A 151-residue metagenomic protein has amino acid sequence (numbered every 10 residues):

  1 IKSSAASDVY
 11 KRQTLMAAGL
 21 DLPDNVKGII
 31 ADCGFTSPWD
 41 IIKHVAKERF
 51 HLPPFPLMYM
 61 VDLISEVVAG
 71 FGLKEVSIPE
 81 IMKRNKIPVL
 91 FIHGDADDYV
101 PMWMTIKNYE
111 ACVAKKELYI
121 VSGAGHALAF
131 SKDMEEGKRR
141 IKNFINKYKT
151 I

Functional and structural regions predicted by a protein language model:
I1-A6, Y10: Single conserved hydrophobic/aromatic residue that forms the stacking wall/gate of nucleotide- or nucleobase-binding
R12-G19, I106: Short, hydrophobic alpha-helix immediately C-terminal to the catalytic nucleophile
M16-F71: Hydrolase active-site cap/lid region
I78, I87, P101-E110: Short alpha-helix in the alpha/beta-hydrolase fold that links the catalytic acid
N85, F91-H93, D97: Short beta-strand/loop motif that positions the catalytic acidic residue of the alpha/beta-hydrolase fold
A96-V100, A127-L128: Acidic catalytic loop of the alpha/beta-hydrolase fold
Y109-A127: Catalytic histidine neighborhood in serine/cysteine hydrolases with alpha/beta-hydrolase-type architecture
K132-I151: Catalytic active-site module of serine/aspartate enzymes centered on a nucleophile-bearing elbow/loop
